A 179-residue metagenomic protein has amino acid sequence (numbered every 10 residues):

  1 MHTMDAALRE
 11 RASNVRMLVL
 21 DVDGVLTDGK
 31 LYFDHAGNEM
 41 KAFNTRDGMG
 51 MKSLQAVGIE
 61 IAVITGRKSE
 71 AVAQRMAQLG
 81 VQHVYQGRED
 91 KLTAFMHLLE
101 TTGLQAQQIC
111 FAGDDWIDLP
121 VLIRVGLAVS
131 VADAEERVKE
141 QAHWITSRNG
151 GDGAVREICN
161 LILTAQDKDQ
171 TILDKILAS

Functional and structural regions predicted by a protein language model:
M1-L20, K168-S179: Non-catalytic pre-domain segments flanking phosphatase-related domains
H2, R9, K30-S53: Basic, amphipathic juxtamembrane/active-site segments that coordinate anionic phosphate or diphosphate groups
A12-L31, L122, V155: Asp-based phosphoryl-transfer active-site loop
N14-R16, I59, Q107-Q108: Short coil/turn segments at beta-strand junctions that form active-site/ligand-binding loops
V22, G66-R67, R88, A132-E135: Short secondary-structure boundary segments
T27-D34, V72-L79: Short, basic/glycine-rich phosphate-binding loops at helix/coil junctions that contact nucleotide phosphates
M40-K41, A77-L79, H83-Y85, L92-S179: Mg2+-dependent phosphoryl-transfer enzymes with acidic/Ser/Thr/Gly-rich catalytic loops
M51-R75, Y85-Q86: Substrate-recognition element of Asp-dependent hydrolases with the DxDx(T/V) motif
